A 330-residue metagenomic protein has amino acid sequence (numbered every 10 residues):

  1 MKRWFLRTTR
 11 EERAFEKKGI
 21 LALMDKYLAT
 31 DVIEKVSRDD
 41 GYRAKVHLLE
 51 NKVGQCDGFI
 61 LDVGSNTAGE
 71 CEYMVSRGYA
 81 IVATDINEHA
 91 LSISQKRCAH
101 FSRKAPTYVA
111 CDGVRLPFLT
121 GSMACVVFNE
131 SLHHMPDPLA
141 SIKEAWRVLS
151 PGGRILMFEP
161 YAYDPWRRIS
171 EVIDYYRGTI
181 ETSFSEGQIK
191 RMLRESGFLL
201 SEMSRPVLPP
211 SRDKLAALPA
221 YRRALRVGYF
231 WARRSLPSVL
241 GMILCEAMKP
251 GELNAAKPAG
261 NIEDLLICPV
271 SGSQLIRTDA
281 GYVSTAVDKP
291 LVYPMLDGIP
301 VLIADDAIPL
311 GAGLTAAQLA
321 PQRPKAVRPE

Functional and structural regions predicted by a protein language model:
M1-Q55, Y73, F101, A317-E330: Conserved class I S-adenosyl-L-methionine
L61, T67-R115: Class I SAM-dependent methyltransferase SAM/SAH-binding core
V114-C125: A short acidic, Gly/Pro-enriched loop at the edge of an enzyme's catalytic core that lines a small-molecule cofactor
L139-P151: A short glycine-rich, Lys/Arg-flanked "PGG" loop and its adjoining helix->strand segment in the class I
I155-G178: Conserved class I S-adenosyl-L-methionine
S170-V172, S201-V270, Q274, D279 (+1 more regions): A C-terminal cap/extension of S-adenosyl-L-methionine-dependent methyltransferases that defines the acceptor-substrate
E181-G197, M203: Short alpha-helix
G251-E330: Replace "small metal-dependent catalytic modules" with "small catalytic or cofactor-binding modules
